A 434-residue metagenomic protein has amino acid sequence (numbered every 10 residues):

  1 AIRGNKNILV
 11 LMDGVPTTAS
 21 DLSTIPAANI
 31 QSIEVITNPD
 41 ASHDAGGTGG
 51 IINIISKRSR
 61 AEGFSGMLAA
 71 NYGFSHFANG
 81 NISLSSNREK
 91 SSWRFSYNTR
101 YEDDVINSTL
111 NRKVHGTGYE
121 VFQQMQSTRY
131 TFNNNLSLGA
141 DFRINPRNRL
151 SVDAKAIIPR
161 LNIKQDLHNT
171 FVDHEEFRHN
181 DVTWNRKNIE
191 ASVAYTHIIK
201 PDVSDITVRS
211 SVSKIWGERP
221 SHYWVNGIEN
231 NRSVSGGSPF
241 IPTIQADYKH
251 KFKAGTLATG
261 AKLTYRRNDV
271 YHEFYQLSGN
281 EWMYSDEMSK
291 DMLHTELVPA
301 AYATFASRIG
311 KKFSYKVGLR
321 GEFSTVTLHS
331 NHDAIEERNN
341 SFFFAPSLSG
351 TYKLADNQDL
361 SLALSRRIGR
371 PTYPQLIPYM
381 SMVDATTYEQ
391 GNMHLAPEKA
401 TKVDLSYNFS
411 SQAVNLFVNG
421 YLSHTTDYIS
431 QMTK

Functional and structural regions predicted by a protein language model:
A1, S20-D21, V35, G47-L68 (+1 more regions): N-terminal periplasmic accessory domains that precede and gate Gram-negative outer-membrane beta-barrel machines
A1-P16: Extracytoplasmic beta-strand/coil segments of soluble accessory domains associated with Gram-negative outer-membrane
V15-D40: Short acidic/polar hinge/loop motifs at secondary-structure boundaries that mediate gating or recognition
A70-H76, R88, T99-D103, A156-N162 (+9 more regions): Transmembrane beta-strands of outer-membrane beta-barrel pores
Y72-F74, Q126-F132, D181-K187, V234-F240 (+4 more regions): Replace "Gram-negative outer membrane beta-barrel proteins" with "bacterial and organellar outer membrane beta-barrel
H76-D103, Y119-Q165, K187-A191, H197 (+1 more regions): Transmembrane beta-barrel wall of Gram-negative outer-membrane proteins
N135-P159, V182-S330, K353, N357 (+1 more regions): Face-selective signature of the C-terminal outer-membrane beta-barrel domain
G237, K290-E296, N339, I368-N419 (+1 more regions): Outer-membrane beta-barrel signature, preferentially recognizing the C-terminal barrel domain of Gram-negative
